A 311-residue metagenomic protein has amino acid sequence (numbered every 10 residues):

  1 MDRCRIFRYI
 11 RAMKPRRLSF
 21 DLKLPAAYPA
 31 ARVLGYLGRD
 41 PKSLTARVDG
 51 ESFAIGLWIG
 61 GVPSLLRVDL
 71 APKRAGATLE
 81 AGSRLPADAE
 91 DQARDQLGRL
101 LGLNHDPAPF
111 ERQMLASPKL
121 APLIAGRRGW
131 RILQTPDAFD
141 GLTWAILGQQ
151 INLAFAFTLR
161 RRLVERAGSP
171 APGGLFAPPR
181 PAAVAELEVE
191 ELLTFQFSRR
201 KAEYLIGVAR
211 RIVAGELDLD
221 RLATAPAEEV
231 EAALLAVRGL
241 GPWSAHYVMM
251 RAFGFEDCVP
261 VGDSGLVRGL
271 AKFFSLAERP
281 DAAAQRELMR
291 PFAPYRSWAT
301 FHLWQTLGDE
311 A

Functional and structural regions predicted by a protein language model:
C4-A311: HhH-family (HhH-GPD) DNA N-glycosylase catalytic core used in base-excision repair
